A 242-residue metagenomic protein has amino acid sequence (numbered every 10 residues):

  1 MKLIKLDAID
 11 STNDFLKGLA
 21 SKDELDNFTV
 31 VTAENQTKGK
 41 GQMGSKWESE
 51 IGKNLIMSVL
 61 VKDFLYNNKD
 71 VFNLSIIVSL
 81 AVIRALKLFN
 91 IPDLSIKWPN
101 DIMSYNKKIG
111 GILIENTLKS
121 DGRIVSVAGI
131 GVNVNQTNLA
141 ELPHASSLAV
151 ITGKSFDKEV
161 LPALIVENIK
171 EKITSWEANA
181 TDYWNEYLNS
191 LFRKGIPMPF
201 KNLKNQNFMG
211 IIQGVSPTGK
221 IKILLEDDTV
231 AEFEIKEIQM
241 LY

Functional and structural regions predicted by a protein language model:
M1-L88, G110, G153: N-terminal lobe of the biotin/lipoate ligase/transferase fold
Y66-N67, N73-L94, S104-Y242: Long, positively charged amphipathic alpha-helical accessory segments at protein N-termini or as interdomain linkers
